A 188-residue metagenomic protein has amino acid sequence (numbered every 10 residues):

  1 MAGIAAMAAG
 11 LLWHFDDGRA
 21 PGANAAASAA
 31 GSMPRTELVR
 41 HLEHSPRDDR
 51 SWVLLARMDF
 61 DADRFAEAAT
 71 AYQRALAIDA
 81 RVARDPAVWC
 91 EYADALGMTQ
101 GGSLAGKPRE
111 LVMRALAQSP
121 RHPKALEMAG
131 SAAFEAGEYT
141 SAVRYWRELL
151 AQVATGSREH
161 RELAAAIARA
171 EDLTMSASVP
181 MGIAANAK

Functional and structural regions predicted by a protein language model:
M1-T36, R40: Long, contiguous interaction/recruitment modules in multidomain scaffold/adaptor proteins
N24-A26, F60-D61, A66-Q118: Alpha-helical adaptor scaffolds
G31, D49, F65, G102-A105 (+1 more regions): TPR-repeat structural position
P46-R47, A80-A83, P120, A154: Short coil turns that delineate tetratricopeptide repeat
R50, R84-A87, K124, R158 (+1 more regions): Start-of-helix register in tetratricopeptide repeats
L54, V88-E91, M128, E162-A166: Canonical tetratricopeptide repeat
D59, L96-G97, A133, E171: Residue at a conserved register position within TPR or TPR-like alpha-solenoid repeats
G97-L104, I167-N186: Alpha-helical linker/edge segments of TPR/alpha-solenoid repeat scaffolds and analogous pre-/post-domain helices
